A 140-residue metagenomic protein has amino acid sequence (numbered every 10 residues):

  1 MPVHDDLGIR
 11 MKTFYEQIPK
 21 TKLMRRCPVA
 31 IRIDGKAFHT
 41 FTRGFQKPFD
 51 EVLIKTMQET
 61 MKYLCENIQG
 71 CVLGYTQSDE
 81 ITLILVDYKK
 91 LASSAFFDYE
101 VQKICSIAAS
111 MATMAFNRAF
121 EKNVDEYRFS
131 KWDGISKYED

Functional and structural regions predicted by a protein language model:
M1-D140: Regulatory and interdomain segments flanking nucleotide-handling catalytic cores in signaling/defense enzymes
